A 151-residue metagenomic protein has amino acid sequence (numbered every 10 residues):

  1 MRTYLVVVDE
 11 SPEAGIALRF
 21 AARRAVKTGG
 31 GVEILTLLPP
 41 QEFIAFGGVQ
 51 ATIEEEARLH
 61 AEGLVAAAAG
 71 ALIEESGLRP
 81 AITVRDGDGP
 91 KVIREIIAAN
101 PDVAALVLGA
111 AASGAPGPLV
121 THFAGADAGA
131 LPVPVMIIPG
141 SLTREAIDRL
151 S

Functional and structural regions predicted by a protein language model:
R2-G48, A130-V133: Small/aliphatic-rich secondary-structure junction motif
A17, I44-G47, I93-E95, P118-L119 (+1 more regions): Short, well-ordered secondary-structure micro-motifs
E33-L35, A81-R85, M136-I138: General small-molecule cofactor/ligand-binding pocket signal
T36-G63, E145-S151: Acidic, proline/glycine-rich short linear motifs
A57-H60, V65-T83: N-terminal/domain-start segments enriched in small and hydrophobic, helix-friendly residues, covering either
G70, E95, G125: Active-site phosphate/pyrophosphate- and oxyanion-stabilizing loops and adjacent acidic/basic residues in soluble
E74-L106, S151: Structural beta-alpha unit
A105-A130, L142-D148: Glycine-rich, Arg-bearing micro-motifs that act as flexible, cationic patches
